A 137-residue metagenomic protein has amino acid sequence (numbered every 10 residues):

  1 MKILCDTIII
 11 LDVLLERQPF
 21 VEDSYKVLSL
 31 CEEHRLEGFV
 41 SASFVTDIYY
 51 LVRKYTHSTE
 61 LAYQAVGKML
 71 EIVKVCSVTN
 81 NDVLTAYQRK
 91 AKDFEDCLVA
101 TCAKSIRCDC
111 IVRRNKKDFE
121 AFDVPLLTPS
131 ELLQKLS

Functional and structural regions predicted by a protein language model:
M1-V40, K54-E60, A121, L133-S137: Short, well-structured N-terminal submotif of metal-dependent ribonuclease cores
K2, T101-S137: Acidic, PIN/NYN-like endoribonuclease modules and their adjacent C-terminal/linker elements
I9, F44, D82, L98-V99 (+2 more regions): Alpha-helix capping/helix-boundary segments
I9-I10, D47-L51, T85: A general alpha-helix detector
Y25, Y49-K74: Active-site-proximal, substrate-binding regions of enzyme catalytic domains and RNA-binding/basic surfaces
V45-T46, V66-K68, N81-A86: Short linear capping/connector segments at secondary-structure termini
K74-K116: Active-site neighborhoods of divalent-metal-dependent phosphate/nucleic-acid chemistry enzymes
